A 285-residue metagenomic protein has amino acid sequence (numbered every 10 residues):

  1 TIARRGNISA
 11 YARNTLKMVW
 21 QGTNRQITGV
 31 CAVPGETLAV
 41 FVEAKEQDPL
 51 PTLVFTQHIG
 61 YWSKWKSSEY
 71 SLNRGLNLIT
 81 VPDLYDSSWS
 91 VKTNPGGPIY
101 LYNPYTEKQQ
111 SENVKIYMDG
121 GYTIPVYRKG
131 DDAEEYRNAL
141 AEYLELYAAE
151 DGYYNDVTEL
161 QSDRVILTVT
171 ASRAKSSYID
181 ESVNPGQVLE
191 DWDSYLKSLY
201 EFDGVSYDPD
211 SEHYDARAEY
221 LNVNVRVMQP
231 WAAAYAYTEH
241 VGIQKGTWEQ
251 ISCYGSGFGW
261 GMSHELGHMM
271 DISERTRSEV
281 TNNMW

Functional and structural regions predicted by a protein language model:
T1-K129: Beta-strand-enriched, solvent-exposed domains that form extended recognition/catalytic surfaces
A3, A10-A12, A32, A39-A44 (+7 more regions): A sequence-composition feature that detects small, non-aromatic residues
R4-R5, R13, R25, R74 (+7 more regions): Arginine residue identity/basic-tract feature
W65-G75, D119, P125-D132, K175-S198: A signal for specific C-terminal beta-sheet/loop modules enriched in small/flexible residues with GP/PG/PP motifs
G75-T80, S87, E142, T170-R173 (+1 more regions): Short, solvent-exposed coil/turn linker segments
Y105-L160: Exposed low-complexity, polar/acidic, P/S/T/G-rich flexible segments that act as propeptides, protease-susceptible
L146-W285: Catalytic cores of extracellular degradative/oxidative enzymes
